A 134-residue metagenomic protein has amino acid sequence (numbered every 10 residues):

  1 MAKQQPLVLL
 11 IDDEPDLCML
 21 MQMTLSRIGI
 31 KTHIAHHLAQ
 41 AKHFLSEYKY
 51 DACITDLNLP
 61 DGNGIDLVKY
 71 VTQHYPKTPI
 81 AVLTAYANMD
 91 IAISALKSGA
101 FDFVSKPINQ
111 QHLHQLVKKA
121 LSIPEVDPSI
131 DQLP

Functional and structural regions predicted by a protein language model:
L9, I34-A52: Acidic, metal-coordinating helix/loop segments flanking the phosphotransfer/catalytic sites of two-component signaling
E14, L57-N58, P79: The short loop immediately C-terminal to the conserved phospho-acceptor aspartate in CheY-like receiver
P15-H33: Two-component/phosphorelay signaling modules centered on CheY-like receiver
H37, N63-D66: Acidic catalytic/metal-coordinating carboxylates
H43, I65-K77, S94: Short amphipathic alpha-helix used as the core "switch/output" element in two-component signaling
D56, T84: Active-site residues of response regulator receiver
D90, I108-V117: C-terminal output helix
